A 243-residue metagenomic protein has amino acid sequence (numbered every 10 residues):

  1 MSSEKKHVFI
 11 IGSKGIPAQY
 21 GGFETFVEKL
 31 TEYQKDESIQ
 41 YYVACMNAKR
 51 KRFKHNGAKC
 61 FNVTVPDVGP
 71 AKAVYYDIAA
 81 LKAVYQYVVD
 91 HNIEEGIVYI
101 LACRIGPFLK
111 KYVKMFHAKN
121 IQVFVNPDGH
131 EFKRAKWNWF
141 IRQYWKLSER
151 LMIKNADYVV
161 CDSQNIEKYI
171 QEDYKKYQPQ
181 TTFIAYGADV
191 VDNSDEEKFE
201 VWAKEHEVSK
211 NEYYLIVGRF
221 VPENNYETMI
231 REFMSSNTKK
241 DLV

Functional and structural regions predicted by a protein language model:
K5-K6, I11-Q19, Y33-A71, N165-E167 (+1 more regions): N-terminal strand-loop element at the rim of the active site of nucleotide-sugar-dependent glycosyltransferases
F9-I11, A203-N224, I230-N237, V243: Conserved donor-binding/catalytic core segment of Leloir-type glycosyltransferases
F23-F26, A44-M46, Y99-C103, C161-S163 (+1 more regions): Replace "coordinates the UDP/GDP/TDP-sugar" with "coordinates nucleotide-activated sugar donors
A58-K82, R134-I141: A short, charged, and often flexible helix/loop element on the N-terminal side of the glycosyltransferase catalytic
V68, R104-P107, F124-I141, D157-Y158: A short, histidine- and acid-enriched strand-loop-helix "catalytic/donor-clamping" loop that lines the nucleotide-sugar
V74-A83, E95-D128: An aromatic- and histidine-rich active-site surface loop
I141-V159: Membrane-proximal helix-turn-helix segments that form the acceptor-binding/catalytic region of lipid-linked
I153-T181, A188-V190, F199: A short, active-site helix/loop in glycosyltransferases that binds the activated sugar's phosphate group
